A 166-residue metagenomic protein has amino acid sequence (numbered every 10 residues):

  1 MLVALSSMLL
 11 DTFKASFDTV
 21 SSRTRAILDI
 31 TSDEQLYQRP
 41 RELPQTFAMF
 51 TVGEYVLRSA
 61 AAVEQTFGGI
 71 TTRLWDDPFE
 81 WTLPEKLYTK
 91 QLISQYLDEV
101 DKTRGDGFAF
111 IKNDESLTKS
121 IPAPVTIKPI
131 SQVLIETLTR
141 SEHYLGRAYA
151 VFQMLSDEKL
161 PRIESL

Functional and structural regions predicted by a protein language model:
L2-S6, K119, K128: A short alpha-helix capping/helix-coil boundary motif
L2-T19: Extreme N-terminal tail/first-helix region
S6, F17, Q45-V52, K86 (+3 more regions): Hydrophobic alpha-helical segments and helix-packing faces
L9, A26-I27, E115-S116: Short, flexible segments with low predicted structural confidence
K14, L36-T82, P122-L166: Short, contiguous alpha-helical
S21, R25-S32, A60-F67, D101-K112 (+2 more regions): Structural signal for well-ordered, non-membrane alpha-helices
S32, W75-D77, L117: Glycine-rich, flexible loop/turn motifs
E85-P122, P129-R147: Acidic/histidine-rich alpha-helical segments that form the ligand environment of transition-metal centers
